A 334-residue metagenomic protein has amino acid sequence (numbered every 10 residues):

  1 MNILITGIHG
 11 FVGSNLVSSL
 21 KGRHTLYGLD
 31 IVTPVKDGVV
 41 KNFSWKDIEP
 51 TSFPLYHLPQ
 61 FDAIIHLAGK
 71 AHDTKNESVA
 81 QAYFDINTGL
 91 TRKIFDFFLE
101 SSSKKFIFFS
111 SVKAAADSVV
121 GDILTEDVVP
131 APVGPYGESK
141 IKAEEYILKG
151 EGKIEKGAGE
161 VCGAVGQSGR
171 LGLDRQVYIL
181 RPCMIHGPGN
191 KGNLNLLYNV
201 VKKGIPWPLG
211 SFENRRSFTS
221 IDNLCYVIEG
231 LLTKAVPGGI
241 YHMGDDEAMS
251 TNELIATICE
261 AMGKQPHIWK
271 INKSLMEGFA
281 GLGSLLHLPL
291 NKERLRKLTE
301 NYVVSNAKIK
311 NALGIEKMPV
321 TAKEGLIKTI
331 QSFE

Functional and structural regions predicted by a protein language model:
I3-R23: N-terminal Rossmann NAD(P)H-binding glycine-rich loop of SDR-like oxidoreductase domains
I48-T88, K93, F97: NAD(P)H-binding glycine-rich loop region in Rossmannoid oxidoreductase-like domains and their noncatalytic homologs
D85, V120-G157, G172-I185, N190 (+1 more regions): Catalytic helix-loop patch of NAD(P)-dependent Rossmann-fold dehydrogenases
K93-P135, I154-G159: Conserved Rossmann-fold NAD(P)-dependent oxidoreductase catalytic core, especially the SDR/UDP-sugar
A158-G159, A164, R170, K234-L290 (+2 more regions): Mid/C-terminal beta-alpha module of Rossmann-like enzyme folds, strongest in SDR-family dehydrogenases/epimerases
N190-L196, G210-L232, G238-G239: Substrate-positioning beta->alpha
I221, A256, F279-E316: Conserved C-terminal active-site "lid" loop/helix of NAD(P)H-dependent oxidoreductases that clamps the redox cofactor
K308, E316, V320-E334: Amphipathic terminal alpha-helices
